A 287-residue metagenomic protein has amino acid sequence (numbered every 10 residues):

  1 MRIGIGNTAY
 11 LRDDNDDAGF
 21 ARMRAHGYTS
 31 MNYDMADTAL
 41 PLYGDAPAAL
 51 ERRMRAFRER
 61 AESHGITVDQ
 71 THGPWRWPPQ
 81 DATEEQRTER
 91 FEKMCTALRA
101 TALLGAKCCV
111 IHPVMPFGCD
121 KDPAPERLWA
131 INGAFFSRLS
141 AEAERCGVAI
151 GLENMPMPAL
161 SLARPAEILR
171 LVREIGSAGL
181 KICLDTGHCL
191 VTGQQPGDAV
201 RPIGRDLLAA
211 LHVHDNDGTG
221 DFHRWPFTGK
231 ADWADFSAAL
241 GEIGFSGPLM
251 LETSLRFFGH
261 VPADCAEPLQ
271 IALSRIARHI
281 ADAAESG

Functional and structural regions predicted by a protein language model:
M1-G4, R12-T29, E62, S137 (+1 more regions): Histidine-acidic metal/acid-base catalytic patches
G6-Y10, D34-T38, G73-R76, V114-P116 (+4 more regions): Active-site beta-loop-alpha junctions enriched in small/polar residues
A9, Y43-D45, A49-R53, G259-L269: Accessory recognition modules or surfaces
N32-F57, C119: Glycine-rich, proline-tolerant flexible connector loops at the mouths of alpha/beta enzymes
A39-G44, W77-A82, F117-D122, T192 (+2 more regions): A short acidic, helix-capping loop that chelates divalent metal ions and anchors anionic groups
Y43-A48, E84-R87, P125-R127, H223-T228: Short glycine-enriched, charge-decorated loop/helix-capping segments at active-site entrances that position
R60-T67, P79-K181, V191, I271 (+2 more regions): Active-site acidic/histidine proton-transfer and metal-coordination neighborhood in alpha/beta enzyme cores
